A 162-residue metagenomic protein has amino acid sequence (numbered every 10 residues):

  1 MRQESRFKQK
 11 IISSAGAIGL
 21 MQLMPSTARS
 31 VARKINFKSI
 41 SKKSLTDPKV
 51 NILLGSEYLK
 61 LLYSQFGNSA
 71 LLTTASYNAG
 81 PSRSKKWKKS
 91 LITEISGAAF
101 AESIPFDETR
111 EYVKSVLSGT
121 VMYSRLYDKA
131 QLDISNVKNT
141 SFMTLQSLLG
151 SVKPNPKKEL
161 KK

Functional and structural regions predicted by a protein language model:
M1-K162: Catalytic glycan-binding domains that act on GlcNAc-containing polysaccharides
